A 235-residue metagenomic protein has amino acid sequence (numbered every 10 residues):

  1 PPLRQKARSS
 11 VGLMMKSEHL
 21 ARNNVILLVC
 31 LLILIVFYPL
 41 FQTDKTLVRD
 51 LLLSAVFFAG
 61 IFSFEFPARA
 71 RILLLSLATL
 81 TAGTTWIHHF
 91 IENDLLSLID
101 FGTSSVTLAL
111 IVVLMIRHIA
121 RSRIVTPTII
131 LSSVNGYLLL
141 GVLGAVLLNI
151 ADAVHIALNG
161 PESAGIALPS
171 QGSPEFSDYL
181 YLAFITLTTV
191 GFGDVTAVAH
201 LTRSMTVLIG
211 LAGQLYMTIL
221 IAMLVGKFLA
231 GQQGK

Functional and structural regions predicted by a protein language model:
L13-L27, R69-A70: N-terminal membrane topogenic signal
A21-I35, L75-T81: Alpha-helical transmembrane segments
V36-L47, G60-R69, F90-I91: Short, hydrophobic transmembrane alpha-helix segments
P39-L53, S97-A109, S177-L180: Structural signature of hydrophobic alpha-helical transmembrane segments
Q42-T46, L143-Y181: Outer-pore turret/helix-boundary of cation channels
R69-L80, S97-S105, V125-N135: Cytoplasmic-side transmembrane-helix entry/capping segments in multi-pass membrane proteins
V112-A157: Pore-domain transmembrane helices of cation channels
P174-G234: Pore domain of cation channels
